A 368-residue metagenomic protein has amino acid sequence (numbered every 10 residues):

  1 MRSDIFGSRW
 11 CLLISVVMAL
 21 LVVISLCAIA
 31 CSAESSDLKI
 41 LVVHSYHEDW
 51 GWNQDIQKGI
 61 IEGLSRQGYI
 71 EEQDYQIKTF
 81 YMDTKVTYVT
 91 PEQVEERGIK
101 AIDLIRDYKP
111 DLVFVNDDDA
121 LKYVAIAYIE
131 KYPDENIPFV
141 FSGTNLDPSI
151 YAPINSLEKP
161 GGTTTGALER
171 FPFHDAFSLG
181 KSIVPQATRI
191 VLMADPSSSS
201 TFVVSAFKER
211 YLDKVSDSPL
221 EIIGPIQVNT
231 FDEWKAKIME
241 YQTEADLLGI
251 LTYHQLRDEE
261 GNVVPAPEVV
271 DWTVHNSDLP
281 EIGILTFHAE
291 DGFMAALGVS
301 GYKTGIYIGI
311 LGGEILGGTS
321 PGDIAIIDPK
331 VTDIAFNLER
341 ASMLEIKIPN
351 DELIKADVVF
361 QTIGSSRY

Functional and structural regions predicted by a protein language model:
R2-W10, A28-Y368: Short hydrophobic alpha-helices and adjacent helix-cap/hinge residues
S15-C27: Bacterial N-terminal signal peptides
